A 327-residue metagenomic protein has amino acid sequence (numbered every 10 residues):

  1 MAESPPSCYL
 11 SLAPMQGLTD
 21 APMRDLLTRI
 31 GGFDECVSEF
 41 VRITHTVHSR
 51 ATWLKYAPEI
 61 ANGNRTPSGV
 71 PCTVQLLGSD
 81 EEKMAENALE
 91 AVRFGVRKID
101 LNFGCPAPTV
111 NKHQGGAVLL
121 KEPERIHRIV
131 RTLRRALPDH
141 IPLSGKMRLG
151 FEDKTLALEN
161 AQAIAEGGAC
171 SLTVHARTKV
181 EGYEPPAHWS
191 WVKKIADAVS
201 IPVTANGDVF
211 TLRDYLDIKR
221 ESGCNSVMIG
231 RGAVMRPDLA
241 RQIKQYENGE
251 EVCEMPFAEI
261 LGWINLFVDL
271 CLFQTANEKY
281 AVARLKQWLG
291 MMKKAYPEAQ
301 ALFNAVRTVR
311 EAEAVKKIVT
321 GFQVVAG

Functional and structural regions predicted by a protein language model:
M1-P6, L10-S11, Q16, P22 (+7 more regions): Alpha/beta catalytic cores of nucleotide-metabolism and tRNA/nucleoside-modifying enzymes
S11, C36-V37, T73-Q75, D100 (+2 more regions): Conserved beta-strand positions in the central sheet of alpha/beta enzyme cores
M15, T19, D80, P106 (+5 more regions): Gly/Ser/Thr-rich beta-alpha loop segments that engage phosphate groups in nucleotides
M15-E90: Glycine-rich, positively charged N-terminal anion/phosphate-binding segment
R29, E86-I99, F103-H113, E124-I201: Alpha/beta enzyme core
E39-I43, I99-P108, A176-T178, D208 (+1 more regions): Glycine-rich phosphate-binding active-site loops on the catalytic face of alpha/beta enzymes
A51-W53, Q114-L120: Short glycine-enriched, charge-decorated loop/helix-capping segments at active-site entrances that position
S68-E81, I141-F151, T204: Conserved strand-turn element in the central/C-terminal portion of the radical SAM core barrel that lines
